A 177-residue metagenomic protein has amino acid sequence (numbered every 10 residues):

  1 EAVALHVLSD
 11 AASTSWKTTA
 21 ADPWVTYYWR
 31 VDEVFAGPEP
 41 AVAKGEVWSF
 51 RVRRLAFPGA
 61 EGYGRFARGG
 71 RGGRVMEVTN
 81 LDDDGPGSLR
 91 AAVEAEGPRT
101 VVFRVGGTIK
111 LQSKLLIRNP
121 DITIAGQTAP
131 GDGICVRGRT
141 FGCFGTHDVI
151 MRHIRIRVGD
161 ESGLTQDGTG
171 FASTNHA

Functional and structural regions predicted by a protein language model:
E1-A2, F35-P38, D82-D84, G106-T108 (+1 more regions): Acidic glycine-/aspartate-rich tracts in secreted/extracellular proteins
E1-W24, A36-E46: Recognizes extended acidic, P/S/T-rich segments that occur within or adjacent to Ig-like beta-sandwich modules
H6, N80, P130-R137: Blade-edge beta-strand/turn elements of extracellular beta-propeller and related beta-sheet repeat scaffolds
S9, T19, D32, R51 (+2 more regions): Residue-level detector of conserved, well-ordered beta-strand and adjacent loop positions that form binding/recognition
G45-R53: C-terminal edge beta-strand
F57-V101: Acidic Gly/Asp/Thr-rich repetitive segments characteristic of extracellular carbohydrate-active and adhesion proteins
R90-G97, T108-A125, D132-R152, V158-N175: Extracellular beta-strand-rich solenoid/capping regions of secreted or surface-exposed proteins that bind or remodel
